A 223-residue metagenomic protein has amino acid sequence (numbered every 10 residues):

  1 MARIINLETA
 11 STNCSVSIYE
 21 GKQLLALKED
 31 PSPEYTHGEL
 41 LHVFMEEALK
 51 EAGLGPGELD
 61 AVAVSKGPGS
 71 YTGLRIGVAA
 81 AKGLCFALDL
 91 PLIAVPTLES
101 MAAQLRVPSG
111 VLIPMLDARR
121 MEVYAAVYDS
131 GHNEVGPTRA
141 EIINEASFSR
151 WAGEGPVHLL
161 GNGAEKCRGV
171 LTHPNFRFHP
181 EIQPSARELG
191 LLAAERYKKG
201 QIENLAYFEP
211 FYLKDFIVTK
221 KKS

Functional and structural regions predicted by a protein language model:
M1, K199-E203, K214, T219-S223: SAM-dependent methyltransferases
M1-K66: N-terminal beta-alpha supersecondary unit
Q23, P33-T36, P91-P184, Y212 (+2 more regions): Surface "functional belts" at beta-alpha junctions
A48-A52, A87, L105, A186-Y197: Stable alpha-helical structural segments in soluble proteins, enriched in small hydrophobic residues
K50, L54, E165, E195-I202 (+1 more regions): Generic secondary-structure signature for well-ordered alpha-helical cores
A63-L92, T97: DPxDG-like acidic metal-binding loop motif
H179-F211: Glycine-rich phosphate-binding/hydrolytic loop that grips phosphoryl groups
